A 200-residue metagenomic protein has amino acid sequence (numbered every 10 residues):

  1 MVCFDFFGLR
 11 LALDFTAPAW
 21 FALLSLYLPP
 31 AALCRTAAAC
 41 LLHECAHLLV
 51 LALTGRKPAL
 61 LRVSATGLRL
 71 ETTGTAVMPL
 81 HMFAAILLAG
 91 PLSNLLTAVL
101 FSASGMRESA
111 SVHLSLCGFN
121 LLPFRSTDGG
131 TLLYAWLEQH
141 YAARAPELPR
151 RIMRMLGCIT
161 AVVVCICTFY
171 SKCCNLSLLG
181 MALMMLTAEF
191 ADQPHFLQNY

Functional and structural regions predicted by a protein language model:
M1-Y200: Hydrophobic transmembrane alpha-helices and their immediate loop junctions in multi-pass integral membrane proteins
